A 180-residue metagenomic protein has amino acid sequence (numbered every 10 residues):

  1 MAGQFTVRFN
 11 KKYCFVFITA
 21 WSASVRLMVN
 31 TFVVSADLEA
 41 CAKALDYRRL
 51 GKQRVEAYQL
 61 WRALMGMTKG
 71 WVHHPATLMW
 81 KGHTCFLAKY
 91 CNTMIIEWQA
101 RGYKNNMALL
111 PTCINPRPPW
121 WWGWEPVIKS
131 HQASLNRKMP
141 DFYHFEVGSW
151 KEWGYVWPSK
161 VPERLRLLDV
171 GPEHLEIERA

Functional and structural regions predicted by a protein language model:
F5: Cationic, low-complexity basic patches in intrinsically disordered or flexible, solvent-exposed regions
S22-A180: Expand to "…catalyze enediolate/carbanion chemistry for C-C bond making/breaking, isomerization, decarboxylation
